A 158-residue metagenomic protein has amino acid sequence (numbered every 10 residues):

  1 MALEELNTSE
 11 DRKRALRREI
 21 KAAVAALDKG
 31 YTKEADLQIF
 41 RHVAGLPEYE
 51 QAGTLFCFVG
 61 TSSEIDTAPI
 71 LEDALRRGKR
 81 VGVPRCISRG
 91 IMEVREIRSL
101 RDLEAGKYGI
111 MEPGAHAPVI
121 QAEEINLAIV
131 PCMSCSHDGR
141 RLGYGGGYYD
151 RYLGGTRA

Functional and structural regions predicted by a protein language model:
A2-E124: N-terminal active-site beta-alpha-beta segment that forms phosphate/nucleotide-binding and substrate-recognition loops
R98-S99, M133, T156-A158: Short loop segments at secondary-structure junctions
K107, L127-P131, R157: A general structural signal for short secondary-structure boundary/capping elements
P113-A117, P131, G155: Mid-sequence acidic-hydrophobic segments that form the walls of catalytic/ligand-binding cavities or oligomerization
V119, E123-N126, V130-L142: Well-ordered alpha/beta subsegment
D138-A158: Membrane-associated lipid acylation/remodeling enzymes share a hydrophobic transmembrane-juxtamembrane segment
